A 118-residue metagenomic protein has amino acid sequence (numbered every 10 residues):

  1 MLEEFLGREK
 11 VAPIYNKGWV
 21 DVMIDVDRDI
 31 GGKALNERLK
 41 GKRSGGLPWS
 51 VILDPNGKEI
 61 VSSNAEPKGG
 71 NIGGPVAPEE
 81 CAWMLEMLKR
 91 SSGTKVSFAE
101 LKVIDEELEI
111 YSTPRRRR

Functional and structural regions predicted by a protein language model:
E3-R90: Thioredoxin-like thiol-disulfide oxidoreductase module
K89-S112: C-terminal partner/receptor-binding element of secreted or periplasmic proteins
R116-R118: Short, solvent-exposed mixed-charge patches
